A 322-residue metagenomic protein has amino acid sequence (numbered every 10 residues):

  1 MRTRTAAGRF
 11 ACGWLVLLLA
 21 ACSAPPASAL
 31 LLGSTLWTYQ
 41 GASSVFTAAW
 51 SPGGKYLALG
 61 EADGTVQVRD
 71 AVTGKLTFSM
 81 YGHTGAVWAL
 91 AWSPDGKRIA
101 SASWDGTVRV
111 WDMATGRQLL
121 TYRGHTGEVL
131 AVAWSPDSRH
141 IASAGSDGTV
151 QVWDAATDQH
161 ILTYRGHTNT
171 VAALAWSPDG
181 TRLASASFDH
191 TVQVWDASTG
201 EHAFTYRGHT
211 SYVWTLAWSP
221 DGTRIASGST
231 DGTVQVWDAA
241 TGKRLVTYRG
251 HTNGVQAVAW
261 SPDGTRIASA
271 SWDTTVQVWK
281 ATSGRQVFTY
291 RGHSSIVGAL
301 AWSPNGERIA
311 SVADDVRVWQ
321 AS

Functional and structural regions predicted by a protein language model:
M1-A7: N-terminal secretory signal peptides that target proteins for export/translocation
A11-A21: Bacterial N-terminal signal peptides
P25-S322: WD40-repeat beta-propeller superdomains and closely related acidic/aromatic-rich repeat-like regions
